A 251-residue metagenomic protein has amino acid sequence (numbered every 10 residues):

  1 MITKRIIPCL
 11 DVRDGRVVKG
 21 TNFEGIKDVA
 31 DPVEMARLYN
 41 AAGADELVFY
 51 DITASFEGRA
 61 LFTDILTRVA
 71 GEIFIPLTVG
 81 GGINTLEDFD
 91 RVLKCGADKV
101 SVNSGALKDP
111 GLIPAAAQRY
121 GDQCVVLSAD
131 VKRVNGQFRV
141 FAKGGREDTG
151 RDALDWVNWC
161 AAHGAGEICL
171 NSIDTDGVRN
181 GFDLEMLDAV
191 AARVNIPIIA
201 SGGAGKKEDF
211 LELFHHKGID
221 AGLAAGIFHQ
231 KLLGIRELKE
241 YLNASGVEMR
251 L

Functional and structural regions predicted by a protein language model:
I2, I6, A54-A70, N84-D90 (+5 more regions): Active-site-adjacent beta->alpha loops and helix N-cap segments on the catalytic face of soluble alpha/beta enzymes
R5-C9, E46, F74-T78, K99-S101 (+5 more regions): Structural preference for beta-strand elements that scaffold enzyme active sites
D11, Y39, L47, V79 (+6 more regions): Conserved, mostly hydrophobic/aromatic
V12-D14, V18-K19, A97-L170, D174-T175: Conserved anion-binding
R16-A60: N-terminal beta-alpha supersecondary unit
D28-N40, N84-D90, T149-W159, K207-F210: Short, acidic/polar
I73, L77-K99, E185-A221: Catalytic cores of alpha/beta
G81, V102-G105, A225: Short beta->alpha connector loops at strand-helix junctions that form conserved, small/polar/Pro-enriched
